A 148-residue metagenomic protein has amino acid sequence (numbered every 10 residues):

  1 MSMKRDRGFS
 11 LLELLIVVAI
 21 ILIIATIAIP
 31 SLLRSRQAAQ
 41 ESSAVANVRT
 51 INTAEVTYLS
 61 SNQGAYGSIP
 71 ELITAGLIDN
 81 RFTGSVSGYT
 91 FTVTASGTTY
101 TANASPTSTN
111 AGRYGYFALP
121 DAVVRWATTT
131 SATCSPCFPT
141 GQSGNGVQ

Functional and structural regions predicted by a protein language model:
M3, E41, P70-E71: Extended, polar beta-sheet/loop recognition surfaces of beta-rich domains that mediate binding to diverse ligands
K4-L32: N-terminal single-pass transmembrane signal-anchor helix
V18, V45, N52: Conserved catalytic core of two-component sensor histidine kinases
P30-L33, L59, R125: Nucleotide phosphate-binding site architecture
S31-V48: Aliphatic-rich helix starts adjacent to a transmembrane/signal segment
T53-V123, S143-Q148: Extracellular/periplasmic head regions of type IV pilus-like filament subunits
A118-Q142: A short, surface-exposed interaction/processing loop segment used at functional sites
